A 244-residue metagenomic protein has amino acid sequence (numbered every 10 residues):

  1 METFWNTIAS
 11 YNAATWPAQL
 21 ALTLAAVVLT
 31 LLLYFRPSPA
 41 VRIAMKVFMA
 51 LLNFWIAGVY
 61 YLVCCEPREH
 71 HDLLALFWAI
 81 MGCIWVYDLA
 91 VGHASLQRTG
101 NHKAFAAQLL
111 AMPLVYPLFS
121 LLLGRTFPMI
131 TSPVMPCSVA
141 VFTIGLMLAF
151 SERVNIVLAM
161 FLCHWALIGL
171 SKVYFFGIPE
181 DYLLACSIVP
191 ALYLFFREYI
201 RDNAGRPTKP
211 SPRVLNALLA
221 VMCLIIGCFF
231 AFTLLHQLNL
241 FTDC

Functional and structural regions predicted by a protein language model:
M1-E66: N-terminal topogenic module of multi-pass integral membrane proteins
P39-A50, R98-A106, S151-L162: Membrane-interfacial loop-to-transmembrane alpha-helix junctions, especially the N-terminal start
L51-V59, L109-S120, L162-Y174, G227-T233: Aromatic-anchored segments of alpha-helical transmembrane domains
V63-P67, L148-M160, L167-E180, R197-S211: Membrane-helix boundary connector in multi-pass membrane proteins
R68-G145, S151: Membrane-proximal helix-loop-helix units in multi-pass membrane proteins
H70-A75, Y174-P190: Loop-to-transmembrane alpha-helix initiation sites
P210-L234: Internal/C-terminal transmembrane anchor helices
F230-C244: Juxtamembrane boundary at the C-terminal end of a transmembrane helix
